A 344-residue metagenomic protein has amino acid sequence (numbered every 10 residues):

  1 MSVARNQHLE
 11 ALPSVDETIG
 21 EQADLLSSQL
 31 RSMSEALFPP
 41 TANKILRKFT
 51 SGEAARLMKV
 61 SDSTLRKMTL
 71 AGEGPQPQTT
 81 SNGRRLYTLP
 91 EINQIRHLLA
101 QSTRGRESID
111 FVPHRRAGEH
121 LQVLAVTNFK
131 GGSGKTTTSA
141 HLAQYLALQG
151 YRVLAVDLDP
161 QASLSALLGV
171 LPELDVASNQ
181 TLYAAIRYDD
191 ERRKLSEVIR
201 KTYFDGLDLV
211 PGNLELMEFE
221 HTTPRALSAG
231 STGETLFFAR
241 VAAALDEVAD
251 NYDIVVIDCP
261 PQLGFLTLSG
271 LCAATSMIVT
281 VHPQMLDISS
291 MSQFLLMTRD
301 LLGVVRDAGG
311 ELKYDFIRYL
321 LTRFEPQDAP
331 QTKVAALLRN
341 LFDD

Functional and structural regions predicted by a protein language model:
S2-E53, L57, S63, K67 (+1 more regions): P-loop NTP-binding core
